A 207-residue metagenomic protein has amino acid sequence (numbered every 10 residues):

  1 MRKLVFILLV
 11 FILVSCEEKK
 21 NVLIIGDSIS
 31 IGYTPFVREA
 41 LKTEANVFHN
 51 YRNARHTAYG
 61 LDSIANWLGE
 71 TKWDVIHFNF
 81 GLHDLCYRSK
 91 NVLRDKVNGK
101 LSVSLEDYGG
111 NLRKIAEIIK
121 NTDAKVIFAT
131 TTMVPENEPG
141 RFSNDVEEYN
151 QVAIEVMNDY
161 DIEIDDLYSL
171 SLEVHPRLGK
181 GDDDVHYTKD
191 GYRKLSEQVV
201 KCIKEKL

Functional and structural regions predicted by a protein language model:
M1, L9-K20: Bacterial Sec-dependent signal peptides at the C-terminal "C-region" and cleavage site
L8, G26, F80: Residues that line or immediately flank small-molecule/substrate-binding pockets and catalytic motifs
E17, T43-E44, Y59-L207: Alpha-helical cap/lid subdomain in secreted, periplasmic, or secretory-pathway luminal O-acyl-processing enzymes
K20-T34, H56, H83-L85: Catalytic nucleophile-elbow at a beta strand-turn-alpha helix junction centered on a G-D-S/GDSL motif, marking
F36-A45: A short, Lys/Arg-enriched amphipathic alpha-helix followed by its capping loop at the start of a domain
H49-H56: Short beta->alpha junction loops
